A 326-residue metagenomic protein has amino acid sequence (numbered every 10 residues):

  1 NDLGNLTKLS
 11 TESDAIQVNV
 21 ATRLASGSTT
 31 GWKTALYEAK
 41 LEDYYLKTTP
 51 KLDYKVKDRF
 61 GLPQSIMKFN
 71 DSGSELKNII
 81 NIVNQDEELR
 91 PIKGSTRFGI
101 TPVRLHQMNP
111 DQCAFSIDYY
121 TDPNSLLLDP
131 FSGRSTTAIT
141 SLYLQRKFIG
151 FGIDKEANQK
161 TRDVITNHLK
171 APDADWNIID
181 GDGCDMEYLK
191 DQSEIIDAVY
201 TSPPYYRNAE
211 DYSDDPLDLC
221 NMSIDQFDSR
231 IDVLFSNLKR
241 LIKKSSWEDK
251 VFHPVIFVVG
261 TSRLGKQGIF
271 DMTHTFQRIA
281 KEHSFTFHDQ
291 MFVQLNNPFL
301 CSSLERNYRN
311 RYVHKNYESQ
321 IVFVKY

Functional and structural regions predicted by a protein language model:
N1-D53, I179: Amphipathic alpha-helical oligomerization/scaffolding segments
Y44-P123: S-adenosyl-L-methionine
L89-F98, K266-R278, S284-Y326: Class I S-adenosyl-L-methionine
M108-M186, F323: Conserved S-adenosyl-L-methionine
D122, K239-V251: Helix-to-beta-strand junctions that scaffold the AdoMet/dcAdoMet cofactor pocket in Class I SAM-dependent enzymes
E187-Y200: A short acidic, Gly/Pro-enriched loop at the edge of an enzyme's catalytic core that lines a small-molecule cofactor
D197-L234, S245, R263-K266: Mobile active-site "lid"/loop adjacent to the S-adenosyl-L-methionine
V251-G260: Conserved beta-strand signature within the Rossmann-like core of class I S-adenosyl-L-methionine
